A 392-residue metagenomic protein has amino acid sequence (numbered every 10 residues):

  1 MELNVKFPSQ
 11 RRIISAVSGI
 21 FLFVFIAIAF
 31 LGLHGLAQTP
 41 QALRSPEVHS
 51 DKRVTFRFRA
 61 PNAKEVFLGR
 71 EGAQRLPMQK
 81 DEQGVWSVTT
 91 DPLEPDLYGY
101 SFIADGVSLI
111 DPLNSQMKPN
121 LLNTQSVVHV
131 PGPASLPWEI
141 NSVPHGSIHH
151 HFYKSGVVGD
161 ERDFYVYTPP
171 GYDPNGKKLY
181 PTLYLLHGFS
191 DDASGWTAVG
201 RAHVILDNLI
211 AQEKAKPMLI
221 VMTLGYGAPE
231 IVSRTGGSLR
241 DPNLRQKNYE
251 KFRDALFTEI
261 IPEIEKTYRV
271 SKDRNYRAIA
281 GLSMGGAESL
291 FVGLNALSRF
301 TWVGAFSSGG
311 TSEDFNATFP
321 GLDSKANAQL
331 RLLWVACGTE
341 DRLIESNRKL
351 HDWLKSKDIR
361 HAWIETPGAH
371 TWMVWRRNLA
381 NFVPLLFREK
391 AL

Functional and structural regions predicted by a protein language model:
M1-V17: N-terminal secretory signal peptides that target proteins for export/translocation
R11-I13, G35, V54: Positively charged, low-complexity intrinsically disordered regions
R12, A16-S18, G32, T168: A periodicity- and composition-biased signal for non-globular, repetitive helical segments
S18-H34: Bacterial N-terminal signal peptides
A42, V48-R75, K80-L392: Non-catalytic cap/lid and distal C-terminal segments of serine-dependent acyl enzymes
